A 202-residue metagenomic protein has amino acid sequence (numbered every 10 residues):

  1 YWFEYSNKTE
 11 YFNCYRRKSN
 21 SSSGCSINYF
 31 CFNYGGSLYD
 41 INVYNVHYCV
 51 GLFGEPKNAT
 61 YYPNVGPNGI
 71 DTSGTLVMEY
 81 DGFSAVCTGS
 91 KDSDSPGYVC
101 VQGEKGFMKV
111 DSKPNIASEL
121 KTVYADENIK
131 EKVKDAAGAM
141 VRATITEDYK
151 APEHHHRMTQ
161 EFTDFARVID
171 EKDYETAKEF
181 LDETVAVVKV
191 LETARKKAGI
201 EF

Functional and structural regions predicted by a protein language model:
Y1-W2: Conserved beta-loop-beta element that borders a ligand/cofactor-binding pocket
K8, Y15-P96, C100, K113-P114: Rossmann-like dinucleotide-binding domain that binds NAD(P)(H)
N33-G36, D148-P152: A short acidic, glycine-rich active-site loop that binds or catalyzes chemistry on phosphate/adenosine moieties
G82-V86, P96, F107, A143-D148: Short, mixed charged/polar active-site loops that provide acid/base catalysis or chelate metal/phosphate cofactors
P96-C100, E119-Y124: A short, polar/proline- and glycine-enriched secondary-structure boundary/capping micro-motif
V123-D148: Alpha-helical membrane-targeting segments
Y149-T163, E179: Active-site loop of classical SDR/Rossmann-like NAD(P)-dependent oxidoreductases, centered on the catalytic Tyr-X3-Lys
D164-F202: C-terminal helix-rich "cap/oligomerization" subdomain common to oxidoreductases
